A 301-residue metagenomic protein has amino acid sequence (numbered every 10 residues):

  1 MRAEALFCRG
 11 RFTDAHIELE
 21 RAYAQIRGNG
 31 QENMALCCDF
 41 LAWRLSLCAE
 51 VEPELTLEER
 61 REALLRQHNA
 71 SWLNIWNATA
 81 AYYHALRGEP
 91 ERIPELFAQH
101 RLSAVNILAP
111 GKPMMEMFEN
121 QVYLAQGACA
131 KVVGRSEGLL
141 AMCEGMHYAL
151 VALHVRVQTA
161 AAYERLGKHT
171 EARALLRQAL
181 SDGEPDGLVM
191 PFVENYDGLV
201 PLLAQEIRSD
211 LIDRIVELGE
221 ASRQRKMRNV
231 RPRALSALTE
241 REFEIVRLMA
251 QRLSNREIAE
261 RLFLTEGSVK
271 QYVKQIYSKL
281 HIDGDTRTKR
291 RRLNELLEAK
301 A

Functional and structural regions predicted by a protein language model:
M1-R2, G10, I26-L41, L64-A80 (+5 more regions): Alpha-solenoid helical repeat architecture
E4, A250-L253, A299: Short helix-capping/turn signature of helix-turn-helix
T13-A24, V51-L64, E89-S103, C129-L140 (+2 more regions): Alpha-helical repeat scaffolds
E116-A125, C129-G134, G138, E144 (+8 more regions): Linker/hinge segments immediately adjacent to helix-turn-helix/homeobox DNA-binding domains
E244, R252-R291: Recognition helix of helix-turn-helix DNA-binding domains
